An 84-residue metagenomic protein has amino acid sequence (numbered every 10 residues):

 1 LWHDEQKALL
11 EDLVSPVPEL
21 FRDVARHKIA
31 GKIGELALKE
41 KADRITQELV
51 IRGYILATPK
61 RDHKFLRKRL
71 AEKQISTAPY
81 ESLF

Functional and structural regions predicted by a protein language model:
L1-F84: Non-catalytic accessory segments flanking P-loop/AAA+ NTPase cores
